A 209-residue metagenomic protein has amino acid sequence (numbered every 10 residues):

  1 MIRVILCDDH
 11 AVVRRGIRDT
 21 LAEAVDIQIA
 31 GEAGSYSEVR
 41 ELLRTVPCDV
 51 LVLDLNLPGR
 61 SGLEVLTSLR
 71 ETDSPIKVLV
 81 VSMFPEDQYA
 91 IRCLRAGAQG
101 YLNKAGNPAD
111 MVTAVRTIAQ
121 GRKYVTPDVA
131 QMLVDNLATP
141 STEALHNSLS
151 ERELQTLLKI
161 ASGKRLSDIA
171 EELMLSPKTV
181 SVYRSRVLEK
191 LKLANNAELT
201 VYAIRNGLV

Functional and structural regions predicted by a protein language model:
V13, P58: The feature encodes the CheY-like receiver
E32-V50: Acidic, metal-coordinating helix/loop segments flanking the phosphotransfer/catalytic sites of two-component signaling
S35, S61-E64: Acidic catalytic/metal-coordinating carboxylates
E41, L63-P75: Short amphipathic alpha-helix used as the core "switch/output" element in two-component signaling
D54, S82: Active-site residues of response regulator receiver
Q88-R95, Q99-Q155, L208-V209: Short, flexible helix-to-coil linker/hinge segments that flank and couple to helix-turn-helix
D135, E143-K178: Helix-turn-helix DNA-binding segment
R165-E198: Recognition helix of helix-turn-helix DNA-binding domains
